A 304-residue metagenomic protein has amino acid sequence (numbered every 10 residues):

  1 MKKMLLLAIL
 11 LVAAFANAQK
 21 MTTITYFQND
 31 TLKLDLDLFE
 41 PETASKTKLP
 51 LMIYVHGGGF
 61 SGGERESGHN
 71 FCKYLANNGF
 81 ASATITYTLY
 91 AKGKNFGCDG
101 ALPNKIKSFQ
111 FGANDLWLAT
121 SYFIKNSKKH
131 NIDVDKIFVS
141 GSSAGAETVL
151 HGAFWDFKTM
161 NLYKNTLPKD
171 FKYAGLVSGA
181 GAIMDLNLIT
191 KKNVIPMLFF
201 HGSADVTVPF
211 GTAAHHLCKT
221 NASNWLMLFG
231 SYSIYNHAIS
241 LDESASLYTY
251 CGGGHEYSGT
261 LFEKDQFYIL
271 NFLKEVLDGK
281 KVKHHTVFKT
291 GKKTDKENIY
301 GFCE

Functional and structural regions predicted by a protein language model:
M1-M21, E304: Bacterial Sec-dependent N-terminal signal peptides
A18-T47: N-terminal cap/lid segment of alpha/beta-hydrolase-fold proteins
A44-L49, V55-N95, V206-F210: Short substrate-entry loop that stabilizes the transition state in hydrolases
E66, S121-N193: Primarily recognizes the serine-hydrolase "nucleophile elbow" in alpha/beta-hydrolase and SGNH/GDSL folds
Y87-Q110: Cap/lid segment of the alpha/beta-hydrolase catalytic domain
P103-K128: Alpha/beta-hydrolase active-site loop
K164-L241: The feature captures the conserved acid-bearing segment of alpha/beta-hydrolase catalytic domains
L228, Y232-E304: C-terminal catalytic histidine-bearing segment of alpha/beta-hydrolase fold enzymes
